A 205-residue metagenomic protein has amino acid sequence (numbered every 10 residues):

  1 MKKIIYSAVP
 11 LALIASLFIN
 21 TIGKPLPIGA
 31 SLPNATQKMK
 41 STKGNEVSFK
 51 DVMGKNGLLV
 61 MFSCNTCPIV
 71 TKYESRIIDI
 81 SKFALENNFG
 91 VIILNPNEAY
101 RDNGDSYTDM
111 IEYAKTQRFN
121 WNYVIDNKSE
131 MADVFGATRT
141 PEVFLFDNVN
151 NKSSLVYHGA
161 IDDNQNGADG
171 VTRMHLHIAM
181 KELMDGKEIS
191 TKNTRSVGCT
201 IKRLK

Functional and structural regions predicted by a protein language model:
M1-P25: Bacterial Sec-dependent N-terminal signal peptides
N20-K50: N-terminal "domain-start" segment that seeds a small globular fold
S48-T71, M180: Short active-site neighborhood of thiol/selenol oxidoreductases, capturing the structured segment around
G54-L58, N87-V91, R118-N122, T140: Loop/turn elements at helix/coil->beta-strand transitions in domains of secreted/extracellular proteins
N65-T66, P96-R101, Q165-D169: Second-shell loop/turn segments in exported
T71-T116, E130-D133: Structural microenvironment flanking redox-active thiols in thiol-disulfide oxidoreductases
I111-N151, L155: Short, internal strand/loop/helix patches that form the active-site neighborhood or redox-interaction surface
L145-K205: Thiol-/selenol-based redox modules, centered on thioredoxin-like and closely related oxidoreductase domains
